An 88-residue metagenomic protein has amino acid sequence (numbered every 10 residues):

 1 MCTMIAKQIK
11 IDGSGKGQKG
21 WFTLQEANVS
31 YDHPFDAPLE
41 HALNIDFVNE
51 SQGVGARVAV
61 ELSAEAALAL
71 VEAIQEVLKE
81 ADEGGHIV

Functional and structural regions predicted by a protein language model:
M1-V88: Positively charged, low-complexity terminal tracts and the immediately adjacent first secondary-structure elements
